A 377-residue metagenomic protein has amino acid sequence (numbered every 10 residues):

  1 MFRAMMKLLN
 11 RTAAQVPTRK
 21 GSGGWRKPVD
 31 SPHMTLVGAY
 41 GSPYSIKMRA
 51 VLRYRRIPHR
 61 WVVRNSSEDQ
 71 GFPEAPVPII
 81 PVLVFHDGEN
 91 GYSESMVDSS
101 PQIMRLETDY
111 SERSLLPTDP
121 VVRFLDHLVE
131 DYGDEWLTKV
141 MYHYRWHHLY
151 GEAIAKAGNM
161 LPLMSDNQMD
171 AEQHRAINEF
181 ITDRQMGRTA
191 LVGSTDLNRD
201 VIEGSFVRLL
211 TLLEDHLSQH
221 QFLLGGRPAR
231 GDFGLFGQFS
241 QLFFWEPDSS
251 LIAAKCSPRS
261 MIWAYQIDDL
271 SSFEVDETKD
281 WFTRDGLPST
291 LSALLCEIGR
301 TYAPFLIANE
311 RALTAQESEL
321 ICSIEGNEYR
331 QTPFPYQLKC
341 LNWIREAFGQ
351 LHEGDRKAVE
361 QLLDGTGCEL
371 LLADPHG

Functional and structural regions predicted by a protein language model:
F2-R19: Intrinsically disordered, low-structural-confidence terminal and linker regions
P17-E172, L223, F243, S292 (+1 more regions): GST-like domain detector, emphasizing the conserved glutathione-binding G-site in the N-terminal thioredoxin-like
Y44, M48, I202-L209, L213-H216 (+4 more regions): Alpha-helical packing segments of well-folded alpha/beta enzyme cores
E107-S114, V192-L197, Q219-L224, E246-I252: Inter-helical turn/loop segments and adjacent helix faces that build the functional surface of alpha-helical bundle
Y150-E203: Divalent-metal (Mg2+/Mn2+/Ca2+)-assisted nucleotide/phosphate chemistry catalytic cores
T189-G225: Short N-terminal edge-element motif at the start of the domain
L223-F243: GST superfamily/GST-like fold recognition
F236-E328: Active-site/pore-lining binding-face segments in mid-to-C-terminal subdomains
